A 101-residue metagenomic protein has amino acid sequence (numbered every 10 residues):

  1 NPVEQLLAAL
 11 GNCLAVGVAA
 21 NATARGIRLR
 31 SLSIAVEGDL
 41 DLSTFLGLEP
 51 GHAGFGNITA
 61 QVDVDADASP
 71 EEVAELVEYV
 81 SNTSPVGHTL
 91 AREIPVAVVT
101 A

Functional and structural regions predicted by a protein language model:
N1-A8, V18-A101: Extended beta-strand/beta-hairpin segments
